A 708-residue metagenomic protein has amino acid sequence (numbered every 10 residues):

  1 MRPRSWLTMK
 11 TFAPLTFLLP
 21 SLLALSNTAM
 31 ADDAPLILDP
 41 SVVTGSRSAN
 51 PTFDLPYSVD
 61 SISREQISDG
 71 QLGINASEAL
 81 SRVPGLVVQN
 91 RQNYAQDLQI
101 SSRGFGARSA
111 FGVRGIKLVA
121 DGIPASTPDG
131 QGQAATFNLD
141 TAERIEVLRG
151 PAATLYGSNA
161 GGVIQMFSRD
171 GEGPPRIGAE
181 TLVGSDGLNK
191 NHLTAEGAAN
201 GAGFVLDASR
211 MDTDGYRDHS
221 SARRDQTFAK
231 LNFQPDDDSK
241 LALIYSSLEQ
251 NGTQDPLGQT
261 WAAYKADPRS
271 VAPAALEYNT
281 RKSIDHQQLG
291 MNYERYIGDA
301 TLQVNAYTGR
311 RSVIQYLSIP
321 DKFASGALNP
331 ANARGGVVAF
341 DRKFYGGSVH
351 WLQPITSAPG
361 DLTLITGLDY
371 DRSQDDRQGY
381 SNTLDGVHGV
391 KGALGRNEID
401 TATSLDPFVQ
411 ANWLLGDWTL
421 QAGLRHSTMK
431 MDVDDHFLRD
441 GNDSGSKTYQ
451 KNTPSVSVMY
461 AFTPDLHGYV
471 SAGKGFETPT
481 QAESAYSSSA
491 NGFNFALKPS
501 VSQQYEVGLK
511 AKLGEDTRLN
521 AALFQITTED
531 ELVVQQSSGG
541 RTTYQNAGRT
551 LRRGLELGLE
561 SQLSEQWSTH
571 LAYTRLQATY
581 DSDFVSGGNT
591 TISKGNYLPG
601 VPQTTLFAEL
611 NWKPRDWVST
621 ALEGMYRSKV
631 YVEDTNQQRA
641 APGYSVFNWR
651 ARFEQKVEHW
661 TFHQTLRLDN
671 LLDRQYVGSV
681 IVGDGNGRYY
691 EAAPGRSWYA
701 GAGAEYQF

Functional and structural regions predicted by a protein language model:
A107, G115-I116, G122-R149, A496: Short acidic/polar hinge/loop motifs at secondary-structure boundaries that mediate gating or recognition
G122, Q234-P235, S246, T363-L364 (+3 more regions): Conserved C-terminal beta-signal and adjacent last beta-strands/turns of outer-membrane beta-barrel proteins
T127, T136-E180: A beta-strand signature from Gram-negative outer-membrane beta-barrel systems, especially the internal plug domain
R176-G178, V183-D212, R217-D255, R281-N292 (+6 more regions): Transmembrane beta-barrel wall of Gram-negative outer-membrane proteins
K240, S246, S283-L438, T517-L523 (+2 more regions): Face-selective signature of the C-terminal outer-membrane beta-barrel domain
N251-Y264, Q374-S381, V387, K430-D435 (+8 more regions): Surface-exposed extracellular loop regions of Gram-negative outer-membrane beta-barrel proteins, predominantly
N292-Y296, T301-I319, A461, H467-G473 (+2 more regions): Membrane-embedded beta-barrel scaffold of Gram-negative outer-membrane proteins
H350-A358, L364, L414-D417, M429 (+4 more regions): Gram-negative outer-membrane beta-barrel transporters
